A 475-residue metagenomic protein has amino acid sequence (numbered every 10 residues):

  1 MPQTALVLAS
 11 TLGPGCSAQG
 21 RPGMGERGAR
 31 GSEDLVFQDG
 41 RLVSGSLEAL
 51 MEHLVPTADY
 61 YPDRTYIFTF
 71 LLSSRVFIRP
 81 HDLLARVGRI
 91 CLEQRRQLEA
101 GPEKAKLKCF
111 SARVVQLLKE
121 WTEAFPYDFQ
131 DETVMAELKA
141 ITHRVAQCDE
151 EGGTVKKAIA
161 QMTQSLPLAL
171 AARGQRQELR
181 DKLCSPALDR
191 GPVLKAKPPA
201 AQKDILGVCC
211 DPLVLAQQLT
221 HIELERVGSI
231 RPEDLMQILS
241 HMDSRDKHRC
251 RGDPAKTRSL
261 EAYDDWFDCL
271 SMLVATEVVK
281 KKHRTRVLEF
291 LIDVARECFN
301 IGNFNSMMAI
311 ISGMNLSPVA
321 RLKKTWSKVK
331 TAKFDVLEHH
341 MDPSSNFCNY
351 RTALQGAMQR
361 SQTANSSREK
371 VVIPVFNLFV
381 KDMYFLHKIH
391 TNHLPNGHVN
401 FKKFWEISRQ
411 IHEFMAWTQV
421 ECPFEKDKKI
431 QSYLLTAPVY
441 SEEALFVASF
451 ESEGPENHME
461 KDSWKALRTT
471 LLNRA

Functional and structural regions predicted by a protein language model:
M1-A475: Eukaryotic small-GTPase/lipid signaling interfaces
